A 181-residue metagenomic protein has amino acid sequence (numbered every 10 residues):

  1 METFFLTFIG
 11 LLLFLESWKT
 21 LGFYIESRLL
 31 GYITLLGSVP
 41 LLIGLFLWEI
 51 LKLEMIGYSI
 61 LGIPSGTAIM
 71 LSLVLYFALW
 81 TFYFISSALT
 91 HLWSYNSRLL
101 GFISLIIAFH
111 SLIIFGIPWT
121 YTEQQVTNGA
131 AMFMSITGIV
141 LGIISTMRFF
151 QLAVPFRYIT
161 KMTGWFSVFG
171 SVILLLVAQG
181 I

Functional and structural regions predicted by a protein language model:
M1, L29, G66, L71-L73 (+1 more regions): Hydrophobic alpha-helical segments, principally membrane-spanning helices and signal/leader peptides
M1-P64, R157-K161, Q179-I181: N-terminal topogenic module of multi-pass integral membrane proteins
T3, F8, G22, M70-F77 (+1 more regions): Long alpha-helical, hydrophobic tracts
T3, I9-G10, G37-S38, F77 (+6 more regions): Residues within membrane-spanning alpha-helices of integral membrane proteins, especially the hydrophobic core/packing
F14-S17, S38-G57, F84-H91, A108-T122 (+2 more regions): Hydrophobic alpha-helical transmembrane segments and adjacent interfacial helices in integral membrane proteins
F23-G37, L92-H110, T127-F133, F150-G170: Cytoplasm-facing juxtamembrane segments at the starts of transmembrane helices in multi-pass membrane proteins
I50-A88: Long amphipathic alpha-helical segments with strong coiled-coil/leucine-zipper propensity
S72-I143: Membrane-proximal helix-loop-helix units in multi-pass membrane proteins
